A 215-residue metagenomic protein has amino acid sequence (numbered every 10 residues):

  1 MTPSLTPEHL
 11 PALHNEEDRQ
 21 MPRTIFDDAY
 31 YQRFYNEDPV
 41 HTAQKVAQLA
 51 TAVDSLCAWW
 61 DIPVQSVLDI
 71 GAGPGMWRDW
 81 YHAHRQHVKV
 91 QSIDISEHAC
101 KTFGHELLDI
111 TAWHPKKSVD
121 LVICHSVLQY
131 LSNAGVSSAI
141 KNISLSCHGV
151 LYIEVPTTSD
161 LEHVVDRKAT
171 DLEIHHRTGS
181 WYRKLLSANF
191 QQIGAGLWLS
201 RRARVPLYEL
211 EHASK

Functional and structural regions predicted by a protein language model:
M1-K117, L131-S138, N142, S146-K215: Class I (Rossmann-like) S-adenosyl-L-methionine-dependent methyltransferase catalytic domain, capturing the SAM-binding
I123: A conserved beta-strand element that flanks and buttresses the S-adenosyl-L-methionine
V127: Hydrophobic adenine-recognition pocket in adenosine-nucleotide-binding enzymes
